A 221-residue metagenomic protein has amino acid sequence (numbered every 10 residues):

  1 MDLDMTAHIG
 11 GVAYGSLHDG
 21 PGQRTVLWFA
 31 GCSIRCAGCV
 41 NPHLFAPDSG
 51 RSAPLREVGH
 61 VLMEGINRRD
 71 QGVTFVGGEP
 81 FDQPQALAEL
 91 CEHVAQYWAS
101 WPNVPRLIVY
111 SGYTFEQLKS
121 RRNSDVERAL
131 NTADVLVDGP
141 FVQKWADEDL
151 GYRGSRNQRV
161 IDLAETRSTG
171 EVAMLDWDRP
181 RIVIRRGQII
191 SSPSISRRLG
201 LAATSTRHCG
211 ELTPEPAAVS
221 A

Functional and structural regions predicted by a protein language model:
D2-L17, I66, G112-Y113, K119-A221: Auxiliary Fe-S-binding modules of radical SAM enzymes
A7-G10, Q23, G38-R128: Conserved Radical SAM active-site core
A7-R35: N-terminal pre-triad scaffold of radical SAM enzymes
G20-G22, G31, G38, M63 (+4 more regions): Glycine-centered flexibility motif
V26-S33, A86-H93, D149: Short low-complexity stretches enriched in small and charged residues
L27, C36, E79, L136: Conserved, mostly hydrophobic/aromatic
F29, G77-P80, I195: Short loop or secondary-structure boundary microenvironments that flank and position key functional residues
R35-C39, L163: Residues that scaffold the ATP/ADP-binding catalytic core of kinase and kinase-like folds
